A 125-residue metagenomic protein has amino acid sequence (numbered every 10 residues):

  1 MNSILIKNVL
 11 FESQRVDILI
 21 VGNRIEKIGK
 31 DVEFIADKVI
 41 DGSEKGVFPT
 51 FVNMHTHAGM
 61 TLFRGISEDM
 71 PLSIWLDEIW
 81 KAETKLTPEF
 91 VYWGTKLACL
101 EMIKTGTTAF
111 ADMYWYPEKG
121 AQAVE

Functional and structural regions predicted by a protein language model:
M1-I4, L10-F48: Histidine-rich, glycine-flanked metal-binding segment
S3, F51, T108: Hydrophobic "anchor" residues on beta-strands that sit immediately upstream of conserved functional sites
V9, N23, E44, H55 (+2 more regions): Divalent metal-coordination and catalytic microenvironments
D41, N53-H55, D112: Acidic active-site catalytic centers that drive phospho-/nucleotidyl reactions and related ester hydrolyses
K45-G46, G59-M60, I66, A111: N-terminal hydrophobic targeting/anchoring segments and the immediately downstream early-domain regions of hydrolases
T50-T61: Histidine-centered catalytic micro-motifs
L62-W93: Active-site gating loops and adjacent loop-to-helix segments of metal-dependent hydrolytic enzymes
K85-E125: Active-site loop-helix segments enriched in His/Asp/Glu that coordinate and activate a nucleophilic water at divalent
